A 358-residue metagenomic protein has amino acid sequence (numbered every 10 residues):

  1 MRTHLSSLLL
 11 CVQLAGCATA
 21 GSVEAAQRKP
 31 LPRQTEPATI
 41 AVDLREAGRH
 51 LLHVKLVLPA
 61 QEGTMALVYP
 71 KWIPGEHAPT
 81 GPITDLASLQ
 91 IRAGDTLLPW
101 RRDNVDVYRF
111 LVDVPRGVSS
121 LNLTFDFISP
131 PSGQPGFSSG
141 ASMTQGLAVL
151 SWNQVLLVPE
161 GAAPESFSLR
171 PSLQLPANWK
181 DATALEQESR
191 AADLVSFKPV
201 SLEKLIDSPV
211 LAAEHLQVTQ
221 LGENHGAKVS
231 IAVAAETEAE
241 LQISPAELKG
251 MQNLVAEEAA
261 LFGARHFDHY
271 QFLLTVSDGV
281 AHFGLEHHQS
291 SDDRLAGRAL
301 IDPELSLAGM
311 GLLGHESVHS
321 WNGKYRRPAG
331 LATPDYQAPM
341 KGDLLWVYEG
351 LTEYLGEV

Functional and structural regions predicted by a protein language model:
M1-H4: Positively charged n-region of N-terminal signal peptides that target proteins for export
S6-G16: Bacterial N-terminal signal peptides
A18-A20: Bacterial signal peptide processing site
A26-W72, N153: Early extracytoplasmic/domain-onset interaction patches
R45, V57, P74, P79-F267 (+1 more regions): Non-catalytic architectural context of zinc metalloproteases
V54, A87, L121, L169 (+4 more regions): Residue-level detector of short, conserved catalytic/binding motifs and their immediate flanks
Q220-L344: Juxtacatalytic substrate-recognition/specificity segment
E258, V347-E357: An active-site-proximal "capping" alpha-helix that borders the catalytic cofactor pocket
